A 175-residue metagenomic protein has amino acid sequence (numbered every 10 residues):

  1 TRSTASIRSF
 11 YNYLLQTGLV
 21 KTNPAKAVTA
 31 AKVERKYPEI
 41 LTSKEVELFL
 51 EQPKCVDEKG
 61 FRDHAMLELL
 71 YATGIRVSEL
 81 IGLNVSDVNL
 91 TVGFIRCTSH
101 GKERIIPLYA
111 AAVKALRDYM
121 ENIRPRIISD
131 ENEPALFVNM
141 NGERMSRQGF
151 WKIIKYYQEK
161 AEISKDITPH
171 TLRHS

Functional and structural regions predicted by a protein language model:
T1-S175: Conserved catalytic core of the tyrosine transesterase superfamily
